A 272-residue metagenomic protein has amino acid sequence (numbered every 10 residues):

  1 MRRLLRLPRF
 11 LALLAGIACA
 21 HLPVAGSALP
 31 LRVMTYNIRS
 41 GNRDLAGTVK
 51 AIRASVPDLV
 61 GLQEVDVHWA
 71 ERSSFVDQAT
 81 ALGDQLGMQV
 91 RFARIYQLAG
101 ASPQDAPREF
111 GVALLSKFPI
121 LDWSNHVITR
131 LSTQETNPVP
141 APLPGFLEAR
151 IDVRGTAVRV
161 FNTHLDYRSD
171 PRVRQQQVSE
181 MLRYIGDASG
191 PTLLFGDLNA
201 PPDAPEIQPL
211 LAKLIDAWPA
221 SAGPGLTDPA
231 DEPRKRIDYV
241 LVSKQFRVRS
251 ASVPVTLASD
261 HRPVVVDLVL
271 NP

Functional and structural regions predicted by a protein language model:
R2-L7, A12, A18-F110, Q175 (+2 more regions): N-terminal, active-site-proximal structural segment of metallo-dependent hydrolase catalytic domains
H21, P171-R172, R183-T192, N199-P272: Metal-dependent phosphoester-hydrolase catalytic domains
L29-I38, T48-S74, L115, A149 (+6 more regions): Active-site beta-strand/loop signature of hydrolases that rely on acidic residues for catalysis
L29-L31, R108, P142-P144, R234 (+1 more regions): Short, solvent-exposed coil/turn segments
Y36-R39, L62-V65, A93-Q97, K117-F118 (+8 more regions): Active-site-proximal beta-strand/loop segments in catalytic clefts of secreted hydrolases
R43, A70, R168-D170, D203: Conserved protein kinase catalytic core
V56, G87, K117-P119, S189 (+2 more regions): Residue-level detector of structured alpha->beta connecting loops
D66-A157, S252-V255: Structured beta-strand-rich core segments of catalytic domains in phosphoester-bond hydrolases
